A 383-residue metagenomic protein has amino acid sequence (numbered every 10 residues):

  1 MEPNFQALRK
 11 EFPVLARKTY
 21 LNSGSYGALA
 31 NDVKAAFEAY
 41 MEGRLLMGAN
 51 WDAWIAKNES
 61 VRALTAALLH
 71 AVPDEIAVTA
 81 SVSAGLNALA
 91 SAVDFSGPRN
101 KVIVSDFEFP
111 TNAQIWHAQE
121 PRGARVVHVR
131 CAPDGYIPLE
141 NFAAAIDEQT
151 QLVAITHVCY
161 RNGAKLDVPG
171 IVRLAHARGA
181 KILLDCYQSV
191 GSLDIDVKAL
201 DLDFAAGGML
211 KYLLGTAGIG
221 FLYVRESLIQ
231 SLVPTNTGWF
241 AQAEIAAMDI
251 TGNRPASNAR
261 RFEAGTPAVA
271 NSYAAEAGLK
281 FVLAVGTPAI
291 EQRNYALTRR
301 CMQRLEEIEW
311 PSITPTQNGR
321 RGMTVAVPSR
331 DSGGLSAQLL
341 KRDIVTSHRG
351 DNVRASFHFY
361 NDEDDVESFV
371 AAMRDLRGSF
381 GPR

Functional and structural regions predicted by a protein language model:
M1-R383: Pyridoxal 5′-phosphate
